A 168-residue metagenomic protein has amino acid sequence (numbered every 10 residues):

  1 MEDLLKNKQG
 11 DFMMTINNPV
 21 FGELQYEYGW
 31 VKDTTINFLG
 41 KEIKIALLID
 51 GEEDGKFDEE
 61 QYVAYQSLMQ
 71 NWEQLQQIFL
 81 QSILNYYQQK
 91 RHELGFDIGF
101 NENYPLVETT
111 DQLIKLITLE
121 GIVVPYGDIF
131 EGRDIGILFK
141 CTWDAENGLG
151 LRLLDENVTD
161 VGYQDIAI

Functional and structural regions predicted by a protein language model:
M1-G40, L106-I168: Acidic, proline/glycine-rich low-complexity IDRs
M1-Y104: Long, contiguous N-terminal structural blocks used for assembly/anchoring
